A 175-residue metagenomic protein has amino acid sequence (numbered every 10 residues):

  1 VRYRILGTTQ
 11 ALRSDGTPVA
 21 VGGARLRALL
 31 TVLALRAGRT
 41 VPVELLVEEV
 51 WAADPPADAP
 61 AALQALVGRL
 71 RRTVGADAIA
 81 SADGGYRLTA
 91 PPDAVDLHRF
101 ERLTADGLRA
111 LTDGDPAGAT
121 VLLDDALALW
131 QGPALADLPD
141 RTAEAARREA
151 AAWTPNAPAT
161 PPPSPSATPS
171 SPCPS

Functional and structural regions predicted by a protein language model:
V1-R27, D77-R87: Short boundary/linker motifs that mark transitions into or out of structured domains
Q10, V32, R69: Short, surface-exposed polybasic/aromatic micro-patch for ligand or macromolecular engagement
P18-R25, V32-R39, W51-P60, A65 (+1 more regions): Intrinsically disordered, charged and Pro/Gly-enriched terminal/linker segments that flank large helical-solenoid
T40-E48: Short acidic, hydrophobic short linear motifs in intrinsically disordered regions
L46, L70, A126: Residue-level signal for inorganic ion chemistry
E49-V50, T73: Alpha-helical structural context
V67, R71-G75: C-terminal flanking helix
G75-A78, A134: Short hinge/loop at the helix->beta-strand junction immediately C-terminal to the helix-turn-helix recognition helix
